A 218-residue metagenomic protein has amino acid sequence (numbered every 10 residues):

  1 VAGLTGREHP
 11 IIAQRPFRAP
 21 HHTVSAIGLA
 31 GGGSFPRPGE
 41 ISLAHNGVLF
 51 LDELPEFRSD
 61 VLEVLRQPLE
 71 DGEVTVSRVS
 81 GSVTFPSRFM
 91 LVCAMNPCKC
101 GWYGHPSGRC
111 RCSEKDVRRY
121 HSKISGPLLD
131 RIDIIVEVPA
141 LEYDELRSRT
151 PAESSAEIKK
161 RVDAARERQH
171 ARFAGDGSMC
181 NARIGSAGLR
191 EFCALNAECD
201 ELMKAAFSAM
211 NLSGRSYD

Functional and structural regions predicted by a protein language model:
V1-H9, D71: Walker A/P-loop
P10-P16, A26-L49, G81-S82: Conserved alpha-helical scaffold flanking the Walker A/P-loop in AAA+ ATPase domains
T23-I27, P106-R109: Short, basic, glycine/proline-bearing loop/turn elements
F35-P36, S59-D218: Basic, amphipathic alpha-helical bundle interface domains used for macromolecular binding and assembly
N46, D52-L54, V64-L65: Walker B catalytic acidic pair
